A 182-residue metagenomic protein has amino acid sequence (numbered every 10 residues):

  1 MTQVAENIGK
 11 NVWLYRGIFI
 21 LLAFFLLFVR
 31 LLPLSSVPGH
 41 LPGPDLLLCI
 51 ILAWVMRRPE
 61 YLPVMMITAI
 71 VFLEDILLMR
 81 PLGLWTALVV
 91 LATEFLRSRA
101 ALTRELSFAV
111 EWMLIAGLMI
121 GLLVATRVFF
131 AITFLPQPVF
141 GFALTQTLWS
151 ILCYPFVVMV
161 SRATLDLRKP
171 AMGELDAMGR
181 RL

Functional and structural regions predicted by a protein language model:
M1-L182: Terminal, non-globular segments
